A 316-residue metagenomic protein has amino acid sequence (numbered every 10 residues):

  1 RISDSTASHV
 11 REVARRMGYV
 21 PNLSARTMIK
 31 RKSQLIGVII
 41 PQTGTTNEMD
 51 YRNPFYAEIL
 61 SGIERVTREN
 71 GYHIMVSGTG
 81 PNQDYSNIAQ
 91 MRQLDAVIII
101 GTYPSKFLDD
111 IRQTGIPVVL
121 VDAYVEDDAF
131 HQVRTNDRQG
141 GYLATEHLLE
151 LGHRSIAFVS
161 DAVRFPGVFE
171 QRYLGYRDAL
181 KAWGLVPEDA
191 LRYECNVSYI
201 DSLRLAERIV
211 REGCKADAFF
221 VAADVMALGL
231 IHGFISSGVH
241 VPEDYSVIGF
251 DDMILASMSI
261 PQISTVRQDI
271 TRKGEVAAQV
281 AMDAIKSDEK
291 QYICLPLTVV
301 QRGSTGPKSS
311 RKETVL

Functional and structural regions predicted by a protein language model:
R1-L35, R311-L316: N-terminal helix-turn-helix DNA-binding module of bacterial transcription factors
V20, H73, P117, R154 (+2 more regions): Residue-level detector of anion-binding/catalytic polar loops
R31-E146, I209-K215, L316: Alpha-helical recognition/docking segments in bacterial nutrient-uptake and carbohydrate-utilization systems
V38, L94-I100, A157-S160, R192 (+2 more regions): Periplasmic-binding protein-like
T43-E58, H73-Y85, V133-L143, V159-K181 (+5 more regions): Hinge/beta->alpha junction and helix N-cap segments in small-molecule ligand-binding domains
E69-N70, L180-P187, E212-C214, S236-V241: Short helix-capping segments at alpha-helix termini
L203-L316: Flexible loop/turn connectors
